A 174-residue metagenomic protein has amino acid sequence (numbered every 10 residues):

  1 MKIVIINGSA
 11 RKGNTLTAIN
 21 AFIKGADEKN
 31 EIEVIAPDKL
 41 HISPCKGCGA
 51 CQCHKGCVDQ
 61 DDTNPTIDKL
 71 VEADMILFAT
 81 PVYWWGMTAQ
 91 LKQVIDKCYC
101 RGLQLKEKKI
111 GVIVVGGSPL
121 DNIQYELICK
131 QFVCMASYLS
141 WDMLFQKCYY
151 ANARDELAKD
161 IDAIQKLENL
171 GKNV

Functional and structural regions predicted by a protein language model:
M1-A79, W85-R101, S137, M143-K147 (+1 more regions): N-terminal beta1-alpha1-beta2 submodule of the flavodoxin-like/Rossmannoid cofactor-binding fold
V82-W84, G117-S118: Short glycine-rich anion-binding loops that position phosphate/pyrophosphate groups of nucleotides and phosphorylated
L105-Q146: Short, glycine-/small-residue-rich phosphate/pyrophosphate-handling segment
V115-L120, A151-L157: A short acidic, helix-capping loop that chelates divalent metal ions and anchors anionic groups
